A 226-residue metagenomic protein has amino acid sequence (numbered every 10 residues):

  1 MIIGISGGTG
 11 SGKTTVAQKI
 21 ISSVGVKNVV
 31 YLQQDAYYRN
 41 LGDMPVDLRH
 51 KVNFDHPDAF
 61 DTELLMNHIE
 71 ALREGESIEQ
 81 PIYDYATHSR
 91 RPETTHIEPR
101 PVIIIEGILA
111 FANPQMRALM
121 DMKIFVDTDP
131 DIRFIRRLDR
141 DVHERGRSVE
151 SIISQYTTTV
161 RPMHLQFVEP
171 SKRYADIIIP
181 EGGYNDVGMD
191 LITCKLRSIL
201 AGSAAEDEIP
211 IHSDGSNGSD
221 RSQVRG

Functional and structural regions predicted by a protein language model:
T9: The conserved Walker
K13: Conserved lysine of the Walker
V16: Hydrophobic positions on the alpha1 helix immediately C-terminal to the Walker A/P-loop
S22-V30: Post-Walker A helix-loop "phosphate-sensing" segment adjacent to the P-loop in P-loop NTPases
V30, R39-T87: Conserved nucleotide-sensing/catalytic segment adjacent to the nucleotide-binding pocket in NTP-handling enzymes
H68-I103, A110-F111, S203: Phosphate-binding/switch loop-helix module in NTP-utilizing enzymes
R91-R145: ATP-dependent NMP and nucleoside kinases share a basic, alpha-helical "lid"
E98-P99, D139, R161-G226: NTP-dependent small-molecule kinase module
